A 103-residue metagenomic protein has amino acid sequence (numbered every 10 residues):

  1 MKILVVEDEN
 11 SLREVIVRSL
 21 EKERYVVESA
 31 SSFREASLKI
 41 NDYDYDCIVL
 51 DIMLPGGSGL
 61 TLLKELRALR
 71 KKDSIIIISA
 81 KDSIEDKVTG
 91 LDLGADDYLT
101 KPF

Functional and structural regions predicted by a protein language model:
M1-F103: N-terminal/domain-start alpha-helical segments
